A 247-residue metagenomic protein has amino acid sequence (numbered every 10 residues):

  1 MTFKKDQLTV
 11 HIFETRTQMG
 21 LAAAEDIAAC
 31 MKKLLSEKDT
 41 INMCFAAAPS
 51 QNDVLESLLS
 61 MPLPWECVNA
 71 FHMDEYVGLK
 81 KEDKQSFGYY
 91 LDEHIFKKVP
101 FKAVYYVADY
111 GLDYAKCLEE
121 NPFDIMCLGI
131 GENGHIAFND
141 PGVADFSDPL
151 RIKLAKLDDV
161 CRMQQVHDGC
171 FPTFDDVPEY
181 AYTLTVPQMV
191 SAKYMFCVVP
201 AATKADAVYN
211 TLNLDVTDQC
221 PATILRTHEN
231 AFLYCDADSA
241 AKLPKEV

Functional and structural regions predicted by a protein language model:
M1-M43: N-terminal glycine-/serine-/threonine-rich phosphate-binding loop
T2-Q7, W65-C127: Ligand-binding beta-strand-loop-alpha-helix segment within the catalytic cores of soluble metabolic enzymes
K32-M61: Glycine-rich N-terminal segment of FAD-binding domains in flavoprotein oxidoreductases, spanning the beta-loop-helix
F45-S50, L128-E132, P200: Glycine-rich beta-strand-to-loop/alpha-helix junction loops that act as flexible
Y106, P172-P178, T211-N213: Short, flexible loop segments at the rims of nucleotide/cofactor-binding pockets, characterized by
N121-F146: Glycine-rich phosphate-binding loop
A137-L184: Class I SAM-dependent methyltransferase SAM-binding "motif I" and its flanking Rossmann-like core
L184-P187, S191-V247: ATP/nucleoside-binding phosphotransfer catalytic cores, i.e., glycine-rich phosphate-binding loops
